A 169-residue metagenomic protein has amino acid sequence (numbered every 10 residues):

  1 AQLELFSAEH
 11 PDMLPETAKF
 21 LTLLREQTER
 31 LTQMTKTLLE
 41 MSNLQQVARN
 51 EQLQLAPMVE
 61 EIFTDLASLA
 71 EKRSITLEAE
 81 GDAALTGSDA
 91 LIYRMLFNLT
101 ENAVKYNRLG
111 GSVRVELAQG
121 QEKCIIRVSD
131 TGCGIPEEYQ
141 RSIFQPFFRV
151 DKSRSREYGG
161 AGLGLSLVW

Functional and structural regions predicted by a protein language model:
L23-L31: Short alpha-helical segment of the dimerization/phosphotransfer core of two-component systems
E40, L44-E51, A84-L91: Conserved micro-motifs of the catalytic ATP-binding
E51-A67: A conserved beta-strand-to-alpha-helix junction within the catalytic ATP-binding
L69-A79: Short conserved segments within the C-terminal catalytic ATPase subdomain
A103-V104: Short helix-loop "hinge" at the ATP-lid/N-box region of the Bergerat-fold HATPase_c
G110-E122: Short beta-strand/loop element within the Bergerat-fold HATPase_c
D130: Acidic ATP/Mg2+-coordinating residue in the GHKL
I135-F147: Short conserved segment of the HATPase_c
